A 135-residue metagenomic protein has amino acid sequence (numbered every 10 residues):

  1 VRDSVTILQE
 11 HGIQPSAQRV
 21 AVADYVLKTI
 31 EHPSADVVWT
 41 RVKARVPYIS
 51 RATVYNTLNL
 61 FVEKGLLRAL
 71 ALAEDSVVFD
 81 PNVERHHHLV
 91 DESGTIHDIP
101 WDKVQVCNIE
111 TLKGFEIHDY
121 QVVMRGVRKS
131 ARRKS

Functional and structural regions predicted by a protein language model:
V1-G12: Short, Lys/Arg-enriched N-terminal segment that forms or immediately precedes the first helix of a structured domain
P15-Q18: Short helix-coil-helix linker/hinge
V20-Y25, V37: Pre-recognition alpha-helix immediately N-terminal to the DNA-recognition helix within helix-turn-helix or winged-helix
T29-S34: Short capping segments at the starts of secondary-structure elements
A35-P47: DNA-recognition alpha helix
V54-K64: Basic amphipathic alpha-helical segments that dock to polyanions
E63-S135: Non-DNA-binding regulatory cores of transcription-related proteins, predominantly C-terminal effector-binding
